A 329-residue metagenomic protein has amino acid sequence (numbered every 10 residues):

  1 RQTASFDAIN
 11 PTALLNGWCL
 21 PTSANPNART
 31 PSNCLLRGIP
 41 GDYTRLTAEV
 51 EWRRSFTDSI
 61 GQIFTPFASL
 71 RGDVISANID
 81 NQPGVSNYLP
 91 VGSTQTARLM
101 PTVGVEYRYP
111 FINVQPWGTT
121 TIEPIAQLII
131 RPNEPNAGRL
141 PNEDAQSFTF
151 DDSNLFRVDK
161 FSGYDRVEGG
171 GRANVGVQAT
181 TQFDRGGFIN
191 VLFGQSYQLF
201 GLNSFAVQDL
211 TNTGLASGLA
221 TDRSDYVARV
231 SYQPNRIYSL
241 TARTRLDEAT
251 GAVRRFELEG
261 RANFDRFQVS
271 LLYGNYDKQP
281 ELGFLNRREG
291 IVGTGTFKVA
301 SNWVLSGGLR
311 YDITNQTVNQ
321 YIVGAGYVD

Functional and structural regions predicted by a protein language model:
R1-D329: Outer-membrane beta-barrel proteins and related beta-barrel translocases across Gram-negative bacteria
